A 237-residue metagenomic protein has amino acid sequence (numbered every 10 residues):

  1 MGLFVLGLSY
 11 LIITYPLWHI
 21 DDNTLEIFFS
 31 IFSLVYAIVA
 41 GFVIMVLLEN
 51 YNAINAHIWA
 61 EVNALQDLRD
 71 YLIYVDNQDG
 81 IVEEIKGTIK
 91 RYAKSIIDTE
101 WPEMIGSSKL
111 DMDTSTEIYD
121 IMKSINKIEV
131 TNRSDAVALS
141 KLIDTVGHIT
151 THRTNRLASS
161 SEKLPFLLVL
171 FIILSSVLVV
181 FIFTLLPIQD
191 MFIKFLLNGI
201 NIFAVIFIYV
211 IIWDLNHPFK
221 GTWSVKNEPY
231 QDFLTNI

Functional and structural regions predicted by a protein language model:
M1-G7, L34-A37, G41: The first (N-terminal) embedded transmembrane alpha-helix
M1-L17, L25, L157-I237: Alpha-helical transmembrane anchor segments
P16-N23, V46, A60, D113 (+4 more regions): Juxtamembrane loop-helix boundary motifs flanking transmembrane segments in multi-pass membrane proteins
I20-A40: Membrane-embedded or membrane-proximal helical elements that form or frame transporter/channel pores
I38-W59: Transmembrane signal-anchor/signal-peptide helices with a preference for the extracytoplasmic
N52-L68, K86-W101, F207, N227-I237: Alpha-helical membrane-embedding segments and immediately adjacent membrane-interface amphipathic helices
D67-S159: Structured inter-helical modules in multipass membrane proteins
